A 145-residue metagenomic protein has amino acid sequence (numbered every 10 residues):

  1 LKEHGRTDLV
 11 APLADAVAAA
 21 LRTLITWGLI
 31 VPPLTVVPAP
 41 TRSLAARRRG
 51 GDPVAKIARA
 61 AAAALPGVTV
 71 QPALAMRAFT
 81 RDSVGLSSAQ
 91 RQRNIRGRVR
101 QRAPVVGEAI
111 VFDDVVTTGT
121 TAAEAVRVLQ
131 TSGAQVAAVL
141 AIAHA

Functional and structural regions predicted by a protein language model:
L1-T35, T41-L65, V70-V106, A143-A145: Active-site-facing substrate-recognition patch
V36-V37, V111: Short hydrophobic beta-strand segments
P72-A73, V111, A138-A141: Structural beta-sheet core signal
G107, A123-A145: PRPP-dependent phosphoribosyltransferase catalytic core
E108-V115: Conserved Lys-Pro-Asp/Glu-containing loop-to-beta segment of HAD-superfamily phosphomonoesterases, centered on
V115-A122: Acidic, divalent-metal-coordinating active-site segment for phosphoryl/phosphodiester hydrolysis, typified by short
